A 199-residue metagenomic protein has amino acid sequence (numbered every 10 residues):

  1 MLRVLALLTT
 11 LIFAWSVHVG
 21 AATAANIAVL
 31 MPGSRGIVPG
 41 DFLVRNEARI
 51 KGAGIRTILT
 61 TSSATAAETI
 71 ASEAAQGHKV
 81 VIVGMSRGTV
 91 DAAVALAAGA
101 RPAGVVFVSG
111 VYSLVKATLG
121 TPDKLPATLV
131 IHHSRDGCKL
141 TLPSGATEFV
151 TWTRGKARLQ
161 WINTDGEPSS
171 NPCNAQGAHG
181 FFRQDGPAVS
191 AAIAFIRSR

Functional and structural regions predicted by a protein language model:
L5-S16: Bacterial N-terminal signal peptides
T23-R49: Short, surface-exposed "cap/lid" segments of acyl-processing enzymes
F42-V44, L59-G77: Alpha/beta-hydrolase active-site loop
V81, A103-V106: Residue in the alpha/beta-hydrolase core beta-strand immediately N-terminal to the catalytic nucleophile
V83-A92: Gly/Ala-rich beta-loop-alpha elbow adjacent to hydrolase catalytic centers
D91-A95, K116: Hydrolases whose catalytic domains are alpha/beta-hydrolase-1, hotdog thioesterase, or metallo-beta-lactamase-like
S109-T164: The feature captures the conserved acid-bearing segment of alpha/beta-hydrolase catalytic domains
K156-R199: C-terminal catalytic histidine-bearing segment of alpha/beta-hydrolase fold enzymes
